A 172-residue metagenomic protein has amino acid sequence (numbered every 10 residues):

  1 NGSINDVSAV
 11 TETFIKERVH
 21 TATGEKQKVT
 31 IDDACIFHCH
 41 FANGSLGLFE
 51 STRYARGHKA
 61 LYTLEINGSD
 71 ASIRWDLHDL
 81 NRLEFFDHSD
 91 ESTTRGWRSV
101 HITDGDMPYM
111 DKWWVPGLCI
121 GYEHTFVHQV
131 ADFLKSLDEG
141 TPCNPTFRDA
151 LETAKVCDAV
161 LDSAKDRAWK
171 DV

Functional and structural regions predicted by a protein language model:
N1-A60, R148: Rossmann-like dinucleotide-binding domain that binds NAD(P)(H)
K16, H20, L77-M110: Mobile, glycine-enriched helix-loop/loop "lid" segments at the mouths of ligand-binding/catalytic clefts that gate
E91, L118-I120, V127-V172: C-terminal helix-rich "cap/oligomerization" subdomain common to oxidoreductases
R98, Y109-T125: Basic, glycine-rich polyanion-binding accessory segments appended to enzymes
